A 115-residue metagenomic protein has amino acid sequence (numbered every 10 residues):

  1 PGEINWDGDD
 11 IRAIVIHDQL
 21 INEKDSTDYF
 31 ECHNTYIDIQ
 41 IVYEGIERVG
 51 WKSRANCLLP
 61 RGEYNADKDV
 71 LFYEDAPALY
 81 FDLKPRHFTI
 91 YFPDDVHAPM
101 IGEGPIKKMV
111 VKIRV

Functional and structural regions predicted by a protein language model:
P1-N5: Long, hydrophobic N-terminal alpha-helical segment
W6-D10, C32-I37, V42-E44, K84: Short connector loops at helix/strand junctions that flank enzyme active sites, especially segments positioning acidic
A13-H33, Y43-C57, P93: Conserved short histidine dyad/triad with adjacent acidic residue
N34-E47, S53, G62-Y73, K112-I113: Short, conserved beta-strand element in jelly-roll/cupin
F81-V96: Conserved metal-binding segment of the jelly-roll/cupin
F88-I90, P105-V115: A short hydrophobic beta-strand segment most commonly corresponding to one strand of the jelly-roll/cupin
A98-G102: Short, exposed beta-strand-loop hairpins at the edges of beta-sheets in extracellular/periplasmic proteins
